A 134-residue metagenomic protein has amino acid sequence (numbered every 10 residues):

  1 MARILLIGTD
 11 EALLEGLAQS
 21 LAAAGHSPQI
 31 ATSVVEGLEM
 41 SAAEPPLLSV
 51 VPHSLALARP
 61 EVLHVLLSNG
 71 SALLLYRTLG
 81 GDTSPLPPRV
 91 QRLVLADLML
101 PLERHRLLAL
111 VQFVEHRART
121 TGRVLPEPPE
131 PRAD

Functional and structural regions predicted by a protein language model:
I7-G8, A31, S49: Conserved sequence signature across two-component system core domains
D10-I30: Two-component/phosphorelay signaling modules centered on CheY-like receiver
L14, V34, L47-G70, T78-P87: Conserved phosphotransfer microenvironments
E36-L38: Short alpha-helical segment
A43-E44: Active-site charged/polar residues at nucleotide-handling catalytic sites that mediate phosphoryl, nucleotidyl
L98, L102-Q112: C-terminal output helix
A118-D134: CheY-like receiver
